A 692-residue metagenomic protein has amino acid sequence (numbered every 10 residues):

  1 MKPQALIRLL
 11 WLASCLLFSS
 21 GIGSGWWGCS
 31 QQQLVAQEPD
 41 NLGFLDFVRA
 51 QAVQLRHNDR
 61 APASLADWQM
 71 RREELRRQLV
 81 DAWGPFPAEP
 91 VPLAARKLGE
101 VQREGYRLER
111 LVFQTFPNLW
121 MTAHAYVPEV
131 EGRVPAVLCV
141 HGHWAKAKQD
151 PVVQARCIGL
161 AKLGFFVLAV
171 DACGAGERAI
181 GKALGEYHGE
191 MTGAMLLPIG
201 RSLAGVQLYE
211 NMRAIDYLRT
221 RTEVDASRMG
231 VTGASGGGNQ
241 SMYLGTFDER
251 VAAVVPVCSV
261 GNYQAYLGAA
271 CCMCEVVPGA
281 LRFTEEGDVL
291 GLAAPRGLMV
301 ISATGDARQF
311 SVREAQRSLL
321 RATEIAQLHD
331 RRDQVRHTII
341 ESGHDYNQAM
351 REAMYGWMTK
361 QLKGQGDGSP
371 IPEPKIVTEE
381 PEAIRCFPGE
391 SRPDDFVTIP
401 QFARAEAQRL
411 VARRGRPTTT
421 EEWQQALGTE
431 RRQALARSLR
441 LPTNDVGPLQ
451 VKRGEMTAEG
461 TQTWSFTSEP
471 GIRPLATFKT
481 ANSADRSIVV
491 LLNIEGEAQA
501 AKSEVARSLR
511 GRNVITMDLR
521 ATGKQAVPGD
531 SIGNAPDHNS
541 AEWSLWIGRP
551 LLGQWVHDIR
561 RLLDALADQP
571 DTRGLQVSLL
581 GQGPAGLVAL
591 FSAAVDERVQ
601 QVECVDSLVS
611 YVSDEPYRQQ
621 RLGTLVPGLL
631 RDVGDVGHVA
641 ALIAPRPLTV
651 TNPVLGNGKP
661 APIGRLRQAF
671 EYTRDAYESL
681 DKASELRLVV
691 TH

Functional and structural regions predicted by a protein language model:
M1-S14: Bacterial N-terminal signal peptides that target proteins for export
F18-Q37: Bacterial Sec-dependent signal peptides at the C-terminal "C-region" and cleavage site
L34-W120, A294, I301-S487, E495-A501 (+4 more regions): Alpha/beta-hydrolase-fold serine-hydrolase catalytic core, especially in secreted/extracellular enzymes
G132, V137-T220, V260-E275, L491-A565 (+2 more regions): Cap/lid segment of the alpha/beta-hydrolase catalytic domain
W144-A155, Y187, P198-Y209, V231-M242 (+7 more regions): Alpha-helix capping and helix-loop boundary segments enriched in small/acidic/polar residues
I158, M242-Y243, G291, R507 (+2 more regions): Alpha-helical segments flanking ligand/cofactor-binding loops in enzyme cores
D216-R282, L562-V639: Primarily recognizes the serine-hydrolase "nucleophile elbow" in alpha/beta-hydrolase and SGNH/GDSL folds
T232-G236, S241-A252, P256-Y263, A270-C274 (+4 more regions): Catalytic-domain carbohydrate-binding cleft regions of carbohydrate-active enzymes
